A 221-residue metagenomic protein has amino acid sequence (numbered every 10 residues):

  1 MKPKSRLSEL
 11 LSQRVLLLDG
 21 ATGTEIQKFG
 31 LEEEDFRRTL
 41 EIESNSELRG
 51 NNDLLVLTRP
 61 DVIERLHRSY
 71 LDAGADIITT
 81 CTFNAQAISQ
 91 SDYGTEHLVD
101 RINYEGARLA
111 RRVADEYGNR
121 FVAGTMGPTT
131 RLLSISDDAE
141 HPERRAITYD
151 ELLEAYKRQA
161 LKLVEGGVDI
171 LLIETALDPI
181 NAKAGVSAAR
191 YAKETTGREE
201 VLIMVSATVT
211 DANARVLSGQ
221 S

Functional and structural regions predicted by a protein language model:
M1-S221: Domain-level signal for soluble alpha/beta catalytic cores
